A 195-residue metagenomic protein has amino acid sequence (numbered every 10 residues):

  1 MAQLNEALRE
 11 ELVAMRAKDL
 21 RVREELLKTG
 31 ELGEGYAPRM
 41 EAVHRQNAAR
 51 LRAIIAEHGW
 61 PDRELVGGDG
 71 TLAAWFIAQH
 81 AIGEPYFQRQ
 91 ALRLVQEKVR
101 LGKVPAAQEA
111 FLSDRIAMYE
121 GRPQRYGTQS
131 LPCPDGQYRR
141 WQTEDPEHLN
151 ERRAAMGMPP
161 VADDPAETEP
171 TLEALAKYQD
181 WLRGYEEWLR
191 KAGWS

Functional and structural regions predicted by a protein language model:
M1-P123: N-terminal helix-rich structural modules
L8, L12, A176-Q179, G193: Generic low-complexity, intrinsically disordered sequence content enriched in small uncharged/hydrophobic residues
A37, C133-G136, K191-A192: A short, structure-level motif marking secondary-structure boundaries and short turns
P61, M158-P159, S195: Short coil/loop linkers at secondary-structure junctions
L72-E186: Mature-region segments of soluble proteins
Y185-S195: Eukaryotic, compositionally biased intrinsically disordered regions
